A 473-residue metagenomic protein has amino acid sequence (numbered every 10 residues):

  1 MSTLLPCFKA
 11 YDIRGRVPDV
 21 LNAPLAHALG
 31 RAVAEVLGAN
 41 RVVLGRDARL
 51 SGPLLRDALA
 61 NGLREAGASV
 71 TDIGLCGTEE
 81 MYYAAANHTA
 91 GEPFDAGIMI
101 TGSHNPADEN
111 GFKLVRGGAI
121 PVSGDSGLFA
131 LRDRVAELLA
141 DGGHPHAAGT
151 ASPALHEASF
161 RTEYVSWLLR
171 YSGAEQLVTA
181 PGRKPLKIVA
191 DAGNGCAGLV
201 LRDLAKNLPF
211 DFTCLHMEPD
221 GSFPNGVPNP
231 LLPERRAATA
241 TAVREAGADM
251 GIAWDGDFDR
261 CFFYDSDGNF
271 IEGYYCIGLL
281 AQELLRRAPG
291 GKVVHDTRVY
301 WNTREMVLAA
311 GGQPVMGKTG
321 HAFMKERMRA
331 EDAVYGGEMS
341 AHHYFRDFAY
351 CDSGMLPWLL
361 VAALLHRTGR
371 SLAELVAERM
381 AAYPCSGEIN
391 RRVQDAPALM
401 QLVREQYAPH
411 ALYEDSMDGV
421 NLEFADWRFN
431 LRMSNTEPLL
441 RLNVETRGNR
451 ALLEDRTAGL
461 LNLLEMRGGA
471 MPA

Functional and structural regions predicted by a protein language model:
M1-N61, E65-G67, E157-L186: An N-terminal, well-structured beta->alpha segment
R41-D47, T71, K187-V189, G291-T297 (+1 more regions): Short glycine-rich phosphate-binding loop at a beta-alpha junction
V42-E109, L204-Y264: N-terminal small/polar loop signature for handling phosphorylated ligands or for N-terminal nucleophile
I73, F129-S166, R170, S266-M339 (+1 more regions): Proline/glycine-rich low-complexity loops and linkers
D108-R134, Y264-L279, F348-L359, L365: A short, gly/pro- and small-residue-rich
E109, A288-A473: Phosphate-binding and adjacent anionic-ligand microenvironments
N110-A246: Gly/Ser/Thr-enriched, mixed-charge loops and adjacent short helices that form phosphate/oxyanion-binding elements
